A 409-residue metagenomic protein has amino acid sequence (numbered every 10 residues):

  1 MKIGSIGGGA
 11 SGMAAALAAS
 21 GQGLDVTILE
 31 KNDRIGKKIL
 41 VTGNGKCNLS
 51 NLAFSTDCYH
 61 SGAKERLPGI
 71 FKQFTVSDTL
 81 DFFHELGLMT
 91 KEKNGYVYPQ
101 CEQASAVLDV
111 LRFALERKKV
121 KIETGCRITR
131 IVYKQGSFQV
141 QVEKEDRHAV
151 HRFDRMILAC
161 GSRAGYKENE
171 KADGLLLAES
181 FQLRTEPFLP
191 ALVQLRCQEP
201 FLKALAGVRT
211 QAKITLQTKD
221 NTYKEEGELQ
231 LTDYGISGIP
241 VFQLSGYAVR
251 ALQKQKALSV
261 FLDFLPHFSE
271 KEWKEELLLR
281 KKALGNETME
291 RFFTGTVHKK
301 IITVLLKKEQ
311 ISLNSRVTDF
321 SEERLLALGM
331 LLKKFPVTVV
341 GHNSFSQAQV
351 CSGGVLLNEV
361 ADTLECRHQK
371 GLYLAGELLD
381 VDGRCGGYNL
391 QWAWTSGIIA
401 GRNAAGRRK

Functional and structural regions predicted by a protein language model:
K2-I28, A400-A405: N-terminal Rossmann-like FAD-binding beta1-loop-alpha1 element of flavoenzymes
I6, L29, I128, H151-K167 (+3 more regions): Short hydrophobic core segments
S20-N44: Glycine-rich FAD pyrophosphate-binding loop
R34-I35, L40-V41, L49-S50, S55-T56 (+4 more regions): An anion/pyrophosphate-binding glycine-rich loop and adjacent beta-alpha core in soluble alpha-beta enzymes
N44-N94: Glycine-rich active-site loop/strand segments that organize a redox cofactor
Q73-R155: Feature captures the FAD/FMN-dependent oxidoreductase FAD-binding
T124, T303-D382: A glycine-rich dinucleotide-binding beta-alpha-beta segment and adjacent secondary-structure elements that constitute
A164-L177, F181, V381-R408: A conserved FAD-binding loop/helix module that cradles the flavin
